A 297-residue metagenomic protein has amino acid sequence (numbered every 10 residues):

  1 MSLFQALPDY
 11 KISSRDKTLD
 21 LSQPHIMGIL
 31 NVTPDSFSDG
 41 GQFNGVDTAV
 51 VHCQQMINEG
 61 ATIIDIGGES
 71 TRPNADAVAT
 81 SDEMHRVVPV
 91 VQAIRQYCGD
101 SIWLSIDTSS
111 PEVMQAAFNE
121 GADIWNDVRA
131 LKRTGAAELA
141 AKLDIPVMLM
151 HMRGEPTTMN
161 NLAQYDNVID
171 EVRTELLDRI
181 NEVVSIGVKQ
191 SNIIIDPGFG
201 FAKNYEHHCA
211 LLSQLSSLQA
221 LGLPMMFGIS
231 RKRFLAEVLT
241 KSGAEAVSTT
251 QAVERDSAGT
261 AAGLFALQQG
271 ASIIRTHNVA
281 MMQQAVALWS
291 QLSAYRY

Functional and structural regions predicted by a protein language model:
L3-A6, S14, L21, S38-D47 (+6 more regions): Active-site-adjacent loop and "lid" segments of alpha/beta metabolic enzymes
K11: Extended, charged alpha/beta regions that create polyanion-binding interfaces
L19-I29, Q55-G68: N-terminal glycine-rich anion-binding loops that anchor highly charged ligand groups
N31-D35: Short polar catalytic/cofactor-binding loops
S101, K189-N192: Short acidic capping loops at alpha-helix termini that bridge into adjacent secondary structure
I186: Conserved C-terminal portion of the radical SAM core fold that forms the substrate/S-adenosylmethionine-binding
G198: Conserved Motif II region of HX4D acyltransferases
